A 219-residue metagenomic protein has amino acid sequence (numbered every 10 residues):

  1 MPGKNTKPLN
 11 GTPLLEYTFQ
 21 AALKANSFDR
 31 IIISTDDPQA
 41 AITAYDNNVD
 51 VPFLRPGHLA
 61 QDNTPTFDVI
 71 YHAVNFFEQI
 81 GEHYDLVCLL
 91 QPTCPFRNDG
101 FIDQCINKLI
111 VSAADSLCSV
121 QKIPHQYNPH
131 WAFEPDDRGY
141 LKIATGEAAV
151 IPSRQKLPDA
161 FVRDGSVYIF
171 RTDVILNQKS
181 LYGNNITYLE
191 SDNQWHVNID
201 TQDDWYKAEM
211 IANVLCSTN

Functional and structural regions predicted by a protein language model:
M1-S34: N-terminal glycine-rich phosphate-binding loop and ensuing alpha1 helix
F28, E82-Y84, V111-A114: Short, high-confidence coil segments that cap the C-terminus of an alpha-helix and link into the following beta-strand
I33-T35, I169, I199: Short beta-strand scaffold positions
D36-Q39, V174: Short, polar loop motifs at secondary-structure junctions
P38-C88, F96-Q104: Short phosphate-binding loop-to-helix
D68, P95-N185, S191: Conserved core of the sugar-phosphate nucleotidyltransferase
L189-E190, Q194-N219: Hydrophobic helical membrane-anchoring modules
